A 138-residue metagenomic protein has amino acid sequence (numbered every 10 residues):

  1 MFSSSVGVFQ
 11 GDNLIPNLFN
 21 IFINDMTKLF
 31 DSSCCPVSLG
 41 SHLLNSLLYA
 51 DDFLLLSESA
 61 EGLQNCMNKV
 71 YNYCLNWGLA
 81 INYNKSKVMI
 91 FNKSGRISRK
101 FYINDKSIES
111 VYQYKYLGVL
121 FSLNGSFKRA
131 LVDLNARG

Functional and structural regions predicted by a protein language model:
M1, N45-L48, V111-Q113: Short, flexible turn/loop "capping" segments at secondary-structure junctions
M1-D25: Conserved pre-catalytic core of RNA-dependent polymerases
V6-V8, S46-N76, N92-G95, S122-K128: Catalytic palm subdomain of template-directed nucleic-acid polymerases, centered on the conserved carboxylate motif
G11, I23-M26, D51-F53, C74 (+4 more regions): Mobile genetic element proteins and their domesticated derivatives, centered on retroelements and DNA transposons
L18-A50, L54-L56: Active-site palm subdomain of RNA-directed nucleic acid polymerases
A80-Y112: Short, conserved micro-motifs composed of acidic
D105-G138: Basic, alpha-helical interaction scaffolds
